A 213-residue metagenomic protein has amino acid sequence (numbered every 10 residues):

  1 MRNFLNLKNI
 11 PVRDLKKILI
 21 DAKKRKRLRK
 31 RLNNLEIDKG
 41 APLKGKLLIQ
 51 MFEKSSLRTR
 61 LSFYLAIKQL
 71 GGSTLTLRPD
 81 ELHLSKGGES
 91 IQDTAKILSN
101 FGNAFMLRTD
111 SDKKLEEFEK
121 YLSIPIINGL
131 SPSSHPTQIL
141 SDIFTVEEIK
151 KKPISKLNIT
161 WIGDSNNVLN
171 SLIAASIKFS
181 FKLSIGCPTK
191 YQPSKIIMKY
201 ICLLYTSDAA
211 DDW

Functional and structural regions predicted by a protein language model:
M1-L61: Positively charged, low-complexity intrinsically disordered leader regions
D21-L28, L70, F101, V146-P153 (+2 more regions): Change "in soluble alpha/beta enzymes" to "in soluble alpha/beta proteins
K30-L32, K86, Q92-L98, G102-A175: Anion-binding alpha/beta catalytic cores of soluble intermediary-metabolism enzymes, centered on
L47, F52-Q92, S99-N100: Active-site cofactor/substrate anionic-group-binding motifs, chiefly glycine- and Lys/Arg-rich phosphate-binding loops
E53-K54, R58-S62, K152-L204: Glycine-rich phosphate/diphosphate-binding loop of Rossmann-like nucleotide-binding domains
T74-T76, F105, I126, L183: Hydrophobic beta-strand scaffold residues
D80-L82, L130-S134, P188-Y191: Short, acidic/turn-prone active-site loops that include or flank metal/cofactor- and phosphate-binding residues
Y205-W213: Single conserved hydrophobic/aromatic residue that forms the stacking wall/gate of nucleotide- or nucleobase-binding
